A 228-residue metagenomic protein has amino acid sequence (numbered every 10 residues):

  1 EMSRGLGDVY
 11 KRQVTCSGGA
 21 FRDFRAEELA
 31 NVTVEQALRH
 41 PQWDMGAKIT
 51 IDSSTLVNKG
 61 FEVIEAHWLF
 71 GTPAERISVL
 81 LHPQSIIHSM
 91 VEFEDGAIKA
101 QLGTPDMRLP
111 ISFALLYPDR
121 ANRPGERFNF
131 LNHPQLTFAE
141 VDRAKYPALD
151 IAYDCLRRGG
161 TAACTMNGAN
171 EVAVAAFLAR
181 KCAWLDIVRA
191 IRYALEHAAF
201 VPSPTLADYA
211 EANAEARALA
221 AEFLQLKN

Functional and structural regions predicted by a protein language model:
R4-N228: Catalytic, metal-anchored helix/loop core of enzyme active sites in primary metabolism
